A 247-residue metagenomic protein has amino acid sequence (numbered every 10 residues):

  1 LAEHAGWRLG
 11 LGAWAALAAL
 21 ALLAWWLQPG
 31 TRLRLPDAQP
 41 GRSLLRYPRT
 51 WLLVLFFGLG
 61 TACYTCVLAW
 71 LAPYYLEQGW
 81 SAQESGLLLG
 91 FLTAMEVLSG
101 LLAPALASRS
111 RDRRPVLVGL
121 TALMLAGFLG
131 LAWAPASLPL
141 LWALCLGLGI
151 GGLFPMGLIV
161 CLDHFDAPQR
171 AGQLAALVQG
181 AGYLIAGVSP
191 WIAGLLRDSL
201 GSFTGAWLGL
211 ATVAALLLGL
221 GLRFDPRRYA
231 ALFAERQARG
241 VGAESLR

Functional and structural regions predicted by a protein language model:
L1-A5, Y75-L76, L106-S108, I192-G201: Interfacial helix-cap and linker-helix signal at transmembrane-aqueous boundaries of multi-pass secondary transporters
L1-G30: Helix-loop-helix hairpin linking two adjacent transmembrane segments in secondary transporters
Q28-V54: Juxtamembrane intracellular "pre-TM" segments in multi-pass secondary transporters
P48-G100: Extracytoplasmic gate region of multi-pass secondary transporters
S99-D112: Helix-to-loop junctions at the C-terminal end of transmembrane segments in multipass secondary transporters
P115-G130: Structural signature of the two symmetry-related core transmembrane helices
G152-D166: Intracellular juxtamembrane helix-capping segments at the cytosolic ends of symmetry-related transmembrane helices
H164-L210: A late C-terminal transmembrane helix in Major Facilitator Superfamily
